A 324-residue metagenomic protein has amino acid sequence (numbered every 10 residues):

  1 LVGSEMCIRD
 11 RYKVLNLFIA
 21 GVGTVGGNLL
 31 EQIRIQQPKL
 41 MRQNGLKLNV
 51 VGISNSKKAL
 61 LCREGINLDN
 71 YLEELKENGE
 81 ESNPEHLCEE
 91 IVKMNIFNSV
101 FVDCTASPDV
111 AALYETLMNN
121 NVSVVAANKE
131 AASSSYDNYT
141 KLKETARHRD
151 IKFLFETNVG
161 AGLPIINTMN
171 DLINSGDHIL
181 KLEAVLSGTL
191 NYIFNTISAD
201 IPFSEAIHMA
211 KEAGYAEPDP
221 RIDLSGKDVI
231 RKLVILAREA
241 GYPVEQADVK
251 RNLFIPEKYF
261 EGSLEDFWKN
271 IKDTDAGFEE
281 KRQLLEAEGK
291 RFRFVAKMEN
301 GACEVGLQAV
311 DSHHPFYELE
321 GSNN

Functional and structural regions predicted by a protein language model:
L1-I8: Short, small-residue-biased leader/transition segments that mark boundaries at the very start of proteins
R9, K13-L15, H313-N324: ATP-dependent carboxylate/acyl-activation modules
R11-N119: N-terminal glycine-/serine-/threonine-rich beta1-alpha1-beta2 phosphate-ribose binding loop of Rossmann-like
A20, T24, N28, L48 (+11 more regions): Conserved active-site and cofactor/substrate-binding residues in soluble primary-metabolism enzymes
S107-N119, K129-F155, A161, I166-M169: Rossmann-fold NAD(P)-binding glycine/threonine-rich loop
R147-D150, L154-A213, K227, I235: Rossmann-like NAD(P)H-binding beta-loop-alpha module
T196-I197, E205-Y317: Substrate-binding/catalytic subdomain of NAD(P)-dependent oxidoreductase enzymes
